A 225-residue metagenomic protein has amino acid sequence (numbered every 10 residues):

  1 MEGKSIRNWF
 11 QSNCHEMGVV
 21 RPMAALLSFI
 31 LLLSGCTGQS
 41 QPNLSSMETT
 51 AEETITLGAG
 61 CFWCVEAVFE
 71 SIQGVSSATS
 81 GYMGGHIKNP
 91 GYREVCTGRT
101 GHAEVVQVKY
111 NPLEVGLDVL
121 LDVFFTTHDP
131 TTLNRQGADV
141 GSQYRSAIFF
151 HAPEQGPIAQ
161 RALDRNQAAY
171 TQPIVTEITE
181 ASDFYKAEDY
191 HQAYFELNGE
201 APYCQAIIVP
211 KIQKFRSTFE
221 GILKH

Functional and structural regions predicted by a protein language model:
E2, I6-F10, C14-G18, P22-H225: Flexible coil/turn and secondary-structure edge motifs
